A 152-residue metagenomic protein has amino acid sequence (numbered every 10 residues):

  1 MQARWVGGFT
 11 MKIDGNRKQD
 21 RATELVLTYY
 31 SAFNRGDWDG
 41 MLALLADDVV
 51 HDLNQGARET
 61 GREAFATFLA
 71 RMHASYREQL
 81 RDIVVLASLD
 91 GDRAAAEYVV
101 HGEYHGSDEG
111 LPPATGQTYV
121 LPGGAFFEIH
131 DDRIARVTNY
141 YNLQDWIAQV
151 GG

Functional and structural regions predicted by a protein language model:
A3-G152: C-terminal and inter-domain tail/linker signature
